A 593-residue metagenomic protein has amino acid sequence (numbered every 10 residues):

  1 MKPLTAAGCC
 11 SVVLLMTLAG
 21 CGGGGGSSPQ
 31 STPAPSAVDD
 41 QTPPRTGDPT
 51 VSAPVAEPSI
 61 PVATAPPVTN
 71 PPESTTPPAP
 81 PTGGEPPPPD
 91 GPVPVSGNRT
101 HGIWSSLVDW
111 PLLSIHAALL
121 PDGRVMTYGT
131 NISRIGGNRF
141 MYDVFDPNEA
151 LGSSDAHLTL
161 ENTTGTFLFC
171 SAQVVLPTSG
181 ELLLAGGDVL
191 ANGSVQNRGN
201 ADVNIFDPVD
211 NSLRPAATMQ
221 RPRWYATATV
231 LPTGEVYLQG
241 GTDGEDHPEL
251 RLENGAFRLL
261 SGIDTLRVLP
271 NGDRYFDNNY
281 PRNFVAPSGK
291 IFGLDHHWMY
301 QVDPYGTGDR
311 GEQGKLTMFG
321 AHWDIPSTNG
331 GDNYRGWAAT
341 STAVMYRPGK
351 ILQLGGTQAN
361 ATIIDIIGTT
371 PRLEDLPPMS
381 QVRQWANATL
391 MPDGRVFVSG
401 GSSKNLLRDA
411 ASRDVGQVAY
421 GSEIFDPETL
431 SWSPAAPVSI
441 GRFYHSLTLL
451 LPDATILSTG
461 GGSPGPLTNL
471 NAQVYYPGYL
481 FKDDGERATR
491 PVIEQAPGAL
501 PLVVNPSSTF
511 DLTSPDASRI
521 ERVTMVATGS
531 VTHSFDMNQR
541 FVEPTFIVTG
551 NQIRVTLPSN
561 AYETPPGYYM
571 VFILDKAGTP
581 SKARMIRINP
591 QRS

Functional and structural regions predicted by a protein language model:
M1-C9: Bacterial N-terminal signal peptides that target proteins for export
V12-L15: Hydrophobic alpha-helical segments of integral membrane proteins
T17-G20: C-terminal motif of bacterial Sec signal peptides marking the signal peptidase cleavage site
G22-G25: Bacterial signal peptide processing site
P43-V51, V55-P72, P77-S593: Kelch-like beta-propeller repeat domains
